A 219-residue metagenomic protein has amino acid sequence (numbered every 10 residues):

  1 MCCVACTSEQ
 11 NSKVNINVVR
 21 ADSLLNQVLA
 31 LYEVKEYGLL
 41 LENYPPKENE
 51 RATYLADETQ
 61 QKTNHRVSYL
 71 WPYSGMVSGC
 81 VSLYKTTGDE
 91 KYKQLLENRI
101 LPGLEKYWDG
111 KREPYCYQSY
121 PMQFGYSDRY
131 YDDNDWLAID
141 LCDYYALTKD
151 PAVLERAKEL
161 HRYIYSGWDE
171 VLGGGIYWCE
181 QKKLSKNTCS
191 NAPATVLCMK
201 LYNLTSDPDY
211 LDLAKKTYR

Functional and structural regions predicted by a protein language model:
C6-F124, P151-G174: Low-complexity, Ser/Thr/Pro/Gly-enriched N-terminal "stalk/linker" regions
T63, D128, D132, D150-L154 (+1 more regions): Structured, solvent-exposed acidic/aromatic patches
L70, S74, Y131-D135, T188: Glycine-rich phosphate-binding loop at the start of an alpha helix
W71, Y84, Y92, Y115-Y117 (+5 more regions): Aromatic side chains
S74-E90, W136-P151, P193-D207: Well-ordered alpha-helical scaffold segments within catalytic/enzyme domains
P121, Y126-Y144: Extended hydrophobic secondary-structure segments
